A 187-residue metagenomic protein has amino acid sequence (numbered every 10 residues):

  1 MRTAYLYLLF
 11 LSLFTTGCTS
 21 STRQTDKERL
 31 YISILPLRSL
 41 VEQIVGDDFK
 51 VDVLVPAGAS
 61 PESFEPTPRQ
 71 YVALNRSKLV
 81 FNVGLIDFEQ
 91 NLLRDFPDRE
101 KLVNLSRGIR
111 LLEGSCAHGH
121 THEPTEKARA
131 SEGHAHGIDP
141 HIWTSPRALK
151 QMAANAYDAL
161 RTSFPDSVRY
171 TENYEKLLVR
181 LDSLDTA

Functional and structural regions predicted by a protein language model:
Y5-T16: Bacterial N-terminal signal peptides
C18-A187: Extracytoplasmic metal-acquisition and chelation regions
